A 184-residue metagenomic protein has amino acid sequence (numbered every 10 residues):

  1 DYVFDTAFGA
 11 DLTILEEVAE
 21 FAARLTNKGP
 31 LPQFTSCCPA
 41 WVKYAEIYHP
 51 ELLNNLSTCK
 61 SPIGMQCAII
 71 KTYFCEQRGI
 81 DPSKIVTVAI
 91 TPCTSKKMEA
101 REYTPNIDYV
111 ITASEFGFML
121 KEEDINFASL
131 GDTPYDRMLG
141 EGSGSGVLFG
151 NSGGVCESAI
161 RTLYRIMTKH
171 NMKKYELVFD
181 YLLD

Functional and structural regions predicted by a protein language model:
D1-D184: Iron-sulfur-associated redox domains of electron-transfer enzymes in respiratory and anaerobic energy metabolism
